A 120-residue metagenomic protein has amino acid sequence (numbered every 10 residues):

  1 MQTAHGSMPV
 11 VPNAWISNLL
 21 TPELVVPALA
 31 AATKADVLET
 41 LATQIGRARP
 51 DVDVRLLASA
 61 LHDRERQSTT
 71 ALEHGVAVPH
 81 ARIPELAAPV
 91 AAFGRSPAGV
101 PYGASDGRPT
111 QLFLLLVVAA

Functional and structural regions predicted by a protein language model:
M1-A120: Cytosolic covalent-transfer regions centered on His/Cys nucleophiles that carry phosphoryl or persulfide groups
